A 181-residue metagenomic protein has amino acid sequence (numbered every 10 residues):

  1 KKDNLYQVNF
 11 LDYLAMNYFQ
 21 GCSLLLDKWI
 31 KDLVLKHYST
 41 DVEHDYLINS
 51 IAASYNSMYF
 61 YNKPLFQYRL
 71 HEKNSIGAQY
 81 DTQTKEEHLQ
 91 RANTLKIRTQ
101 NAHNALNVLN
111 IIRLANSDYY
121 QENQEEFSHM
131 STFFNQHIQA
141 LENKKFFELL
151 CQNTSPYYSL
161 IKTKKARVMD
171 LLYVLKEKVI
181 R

Functional and structural regions predicted by a protein language model:
K2-D81: Conserved nucleotide-sugar donor-binding catalytic segment
D41-V42, R69-R181: C-terminal subregions of glycosyltransferases and related glycan-biosynthesis enzymes
